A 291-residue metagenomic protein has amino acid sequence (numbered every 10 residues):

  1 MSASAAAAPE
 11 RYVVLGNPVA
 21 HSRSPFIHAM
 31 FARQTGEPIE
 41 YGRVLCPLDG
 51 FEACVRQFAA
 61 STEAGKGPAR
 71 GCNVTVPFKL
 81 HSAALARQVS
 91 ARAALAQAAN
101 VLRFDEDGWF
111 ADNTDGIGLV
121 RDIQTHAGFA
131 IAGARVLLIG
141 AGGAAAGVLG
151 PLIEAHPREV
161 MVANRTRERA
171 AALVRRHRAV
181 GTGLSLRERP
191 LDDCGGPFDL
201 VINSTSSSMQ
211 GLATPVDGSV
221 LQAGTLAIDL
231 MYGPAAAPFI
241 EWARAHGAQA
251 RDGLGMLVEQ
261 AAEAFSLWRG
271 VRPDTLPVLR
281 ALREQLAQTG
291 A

Functional and structural regions predicted by a protein language model:
A3-A127: Phosphate/diphosphate ligand-binding glycine-rich loop within oxidoreductases
A5-A8, I131, E154-H156, V216-T225: Short, conserved loop/helix-junction motifs that constitute active-site signature segments in enzyme catalytic cores
G16-P18, A111-G116, I123, A127 (+2 more regions): Glycine-rich adenosine-cofactor-binding loop
F104, G116, A223-T275, A281: Rossmann-fold NAD(P)-binding glycine/threonine-rich loop
E154-E159, A245-Q249: Conserved S-adenosyl-L-methionine
A155-V180: NAD(P)-binding Rossmann-fold cofactor-contacting core
V180-R251: Rossmann-like adenosine-cofactor binding region
L276-A291: A short, charged, Gly/Pro-tolerant segment at domain boundaries
